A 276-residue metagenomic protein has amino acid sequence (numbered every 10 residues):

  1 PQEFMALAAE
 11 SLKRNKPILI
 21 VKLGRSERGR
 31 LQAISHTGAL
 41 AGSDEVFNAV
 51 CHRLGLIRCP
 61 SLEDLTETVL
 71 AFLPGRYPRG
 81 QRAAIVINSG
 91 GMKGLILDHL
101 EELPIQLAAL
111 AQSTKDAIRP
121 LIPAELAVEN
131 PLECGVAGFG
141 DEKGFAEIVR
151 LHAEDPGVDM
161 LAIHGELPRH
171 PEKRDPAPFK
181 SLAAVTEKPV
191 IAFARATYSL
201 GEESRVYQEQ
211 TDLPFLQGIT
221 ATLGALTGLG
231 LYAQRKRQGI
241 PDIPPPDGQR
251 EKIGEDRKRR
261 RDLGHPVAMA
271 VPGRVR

Functional and structural regions predicted by a protein language model:
P1-R276: Catalytic-core regions of core metabolic enzymes, especially those transforming organic acids/acyl-group intermediates
